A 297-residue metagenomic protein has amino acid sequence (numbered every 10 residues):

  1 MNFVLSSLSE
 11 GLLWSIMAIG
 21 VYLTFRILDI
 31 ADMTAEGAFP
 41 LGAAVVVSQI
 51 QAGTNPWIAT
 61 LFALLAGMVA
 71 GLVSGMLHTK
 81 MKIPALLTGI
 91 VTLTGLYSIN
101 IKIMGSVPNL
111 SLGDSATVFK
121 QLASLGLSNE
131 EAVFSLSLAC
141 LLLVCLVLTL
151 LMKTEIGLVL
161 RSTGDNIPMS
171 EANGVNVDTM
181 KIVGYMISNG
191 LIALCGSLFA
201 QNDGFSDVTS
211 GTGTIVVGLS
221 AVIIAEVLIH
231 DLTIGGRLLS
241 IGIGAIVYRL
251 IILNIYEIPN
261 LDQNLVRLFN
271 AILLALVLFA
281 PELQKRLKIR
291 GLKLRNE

Functional and structural regions predicted by a protein language model:
F3-N55, T60, M76-M81, I223-H230 (+2 more regions): Single transmembrane alpha-helix segments in multi-pass membrane proteins
E10, L86, G113, V133-L138 (+4 more regions): Loop-to-transmembrane alpha-helix initiation sites
V21, T54-T94, I99, G244 (+1 more regions): Alpha-helical transmembrane segments within multi-pass membrane transporters and channels
L23, S48, L72, M76-M81 (+9 more regions): Membrane-interface helix caps of multi-pass small-molecule transporters
A70, E130-I215: Helix-loop-helix "hairpin" substructures at the membrane interface of multi-pass membrane proteins
A85, G89, L96-K153, V183 (+2 more regions): Transmembrane helix-bundle core of multi-pass membrane transporters and related energy-transducing complexes
D165-A172, N176-T179, L239, I251-E297: Cytosolic-side transmembrane-helix boundaries in multi-pass membrane proteins
I192, G196, N202-R267: Transmembrane alpha-helical segments in multi-pass inner-membrane proteins
